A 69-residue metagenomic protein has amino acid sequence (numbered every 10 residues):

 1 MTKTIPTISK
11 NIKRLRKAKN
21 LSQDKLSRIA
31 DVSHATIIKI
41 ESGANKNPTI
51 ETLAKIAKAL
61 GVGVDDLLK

Functional and structural regions predicted by a protein language model:
M1-A18: A short, Lys/Arg-rich alpha-helix, primarily the initiator
K10, N20-L21, P48-E51: Residue-level signal for the short linker/turn that defines the boundary of a DNA-recognition helix
K13, D24, A54: Residues within the helices of the helix-turn-helix
K13, K17, D31, S42: Residue-level detection of the helix-turn-helix DNA-binding "recognition helix"
R16, S27, A57: The alpha-helix within a helix-turn-helix
L21-I40: Short alpha-helical DNA-recognition segment
E51-D66: DNA major-groove recognition helix of helix-turn-helix/homeodomain DNA-binding modules
